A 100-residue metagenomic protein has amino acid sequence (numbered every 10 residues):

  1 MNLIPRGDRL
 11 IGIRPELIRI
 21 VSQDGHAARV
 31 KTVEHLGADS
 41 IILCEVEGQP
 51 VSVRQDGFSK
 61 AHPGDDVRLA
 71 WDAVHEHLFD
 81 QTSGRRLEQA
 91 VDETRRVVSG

Functional and structural regions predicted by a protein language model:
M1-G100: Non-catalytic connector elements of ABC transporters
